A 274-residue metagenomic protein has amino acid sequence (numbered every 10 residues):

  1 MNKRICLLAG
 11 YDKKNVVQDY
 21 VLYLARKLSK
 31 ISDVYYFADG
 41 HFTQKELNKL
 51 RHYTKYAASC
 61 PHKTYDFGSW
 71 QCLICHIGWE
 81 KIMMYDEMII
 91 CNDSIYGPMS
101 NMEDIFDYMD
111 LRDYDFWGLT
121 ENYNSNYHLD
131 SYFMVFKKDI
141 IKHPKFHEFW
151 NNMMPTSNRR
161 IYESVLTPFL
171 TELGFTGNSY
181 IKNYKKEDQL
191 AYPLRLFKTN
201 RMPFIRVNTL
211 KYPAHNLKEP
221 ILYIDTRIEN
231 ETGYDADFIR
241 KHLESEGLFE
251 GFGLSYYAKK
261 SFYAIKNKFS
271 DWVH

Functional and structural regions predicted by a protein language model:
M1-H274: ER/Golgi luminal nucleotide-sugar-dependent glycosyltransferases, focusing on the catalytic module
